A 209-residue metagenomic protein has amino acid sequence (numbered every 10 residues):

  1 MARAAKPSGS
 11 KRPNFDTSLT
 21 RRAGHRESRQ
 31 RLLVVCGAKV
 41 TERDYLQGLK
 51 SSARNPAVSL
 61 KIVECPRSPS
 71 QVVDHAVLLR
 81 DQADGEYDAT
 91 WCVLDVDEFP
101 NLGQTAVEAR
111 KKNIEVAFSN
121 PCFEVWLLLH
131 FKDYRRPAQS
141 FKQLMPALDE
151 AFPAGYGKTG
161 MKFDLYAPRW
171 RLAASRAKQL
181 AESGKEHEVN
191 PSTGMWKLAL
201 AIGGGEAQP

Functional and structural regions predicted by a protein language model:
M1-R31, R43, Q47-V63, D81-A89 (+1 more regions): C-terminal accessory helical subdomains adjacent to catalytic cores in phosphodiester- and nucleotide-handling enzymes
L32-G37: Short hydrophobic beta-strand that contains or immediately precedes a catalytic carboxylate
A38, L94-D97: Structural motif
I62-L79: A broadly used, surface-exposed interaction patch
